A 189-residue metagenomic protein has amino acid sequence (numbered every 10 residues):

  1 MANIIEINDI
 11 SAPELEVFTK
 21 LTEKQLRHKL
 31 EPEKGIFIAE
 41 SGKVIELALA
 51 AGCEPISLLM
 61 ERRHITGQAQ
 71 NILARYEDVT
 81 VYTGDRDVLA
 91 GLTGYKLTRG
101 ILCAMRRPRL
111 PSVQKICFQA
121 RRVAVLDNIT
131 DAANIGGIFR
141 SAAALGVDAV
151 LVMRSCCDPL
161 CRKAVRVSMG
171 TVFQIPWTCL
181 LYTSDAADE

Functional and structural regions predicted by a protein language model:
M1-R62: Boundary-proximal intrinsically disordered activation/regulatory segments immediately upstream of a helical core
E33-I38, V123-A133: Short, glycine-rich nucleotide/cofactor-binding loops
S41, T130-I138, C161: Amphipathic alpha-helical repeat scaffolds
G67-L73, C161-Q174: Active-site-proximal loop->helix
Y82-T83, P176-L181: Short acidic-hydrophobic, aromatic-tinged amphipathic segments that line or gate anion-handling sites
G84, A90: Glycine/small-residue-rich loop that forms an oxyanion/phosphate-binding "nest" at active or ligand-binding sites
G94-A120: Acidic/glycine-rich phosphate/pyrophosphate-binding loops and surrounding catalytic core that coordinate Mg2+
Y182-E189: Conserved small/polar residues in nucleotide/adenosyl-binding loops
